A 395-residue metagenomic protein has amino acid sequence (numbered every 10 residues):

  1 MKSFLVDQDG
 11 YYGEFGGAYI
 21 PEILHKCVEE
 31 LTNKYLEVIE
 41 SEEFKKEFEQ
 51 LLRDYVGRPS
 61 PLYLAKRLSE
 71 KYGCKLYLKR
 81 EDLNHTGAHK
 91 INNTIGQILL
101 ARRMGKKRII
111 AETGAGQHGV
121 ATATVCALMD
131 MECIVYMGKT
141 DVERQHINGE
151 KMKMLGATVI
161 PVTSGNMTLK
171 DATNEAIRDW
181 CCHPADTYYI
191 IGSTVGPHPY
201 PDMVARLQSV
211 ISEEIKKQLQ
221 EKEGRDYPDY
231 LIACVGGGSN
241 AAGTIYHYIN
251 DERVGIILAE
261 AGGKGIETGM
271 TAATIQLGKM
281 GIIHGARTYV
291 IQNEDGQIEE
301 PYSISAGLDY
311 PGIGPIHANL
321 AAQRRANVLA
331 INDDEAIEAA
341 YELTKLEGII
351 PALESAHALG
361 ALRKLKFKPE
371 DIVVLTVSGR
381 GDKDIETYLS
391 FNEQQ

Functional and structural regions predicted by a protein language model:
S3-G16, E29-K106: Positively charged, low-complexity intrinsically disordered leader regions
R80-N92, I109-G119, G165, Q208 (+5 more regions): Active-site nucleophile and cofactor-binding loops and adjacent substrate-binding regions of central metabolic enzymes
H85, A101-G138, D226-N240, I256-A259 (+1 more regions): A short, small-residue-rich loop immediately preceding and capping a beta-strand
G87, I91-Q97, A111-M129, E143-Q145 (+4 more regions): Short glycine/serine/threonine-rich phosphate/pyrophosphate-binding segments that cradle anionic phosphate groups
I110, H118-A176, E267-G278, D384-E393: Active-site-proximal loop->helix
K170-E175, D179, D186, V195-V254: Glycine-rich ThDP/TPP pyrophosphate-binding loop and its adjacent helix/strand module within ThDP-dependent enzymes
T173-I177, C181-P199, N250-R253, L258-I349 (+1 more regions): Active-site/ligand-binding loops adjacent to catalytic centers
V235, S239, D333-N392: Claisen-condensing/thiolase-fold acyl-transfer catalytic domains that form or cleave C-C bonds in fatty acid
